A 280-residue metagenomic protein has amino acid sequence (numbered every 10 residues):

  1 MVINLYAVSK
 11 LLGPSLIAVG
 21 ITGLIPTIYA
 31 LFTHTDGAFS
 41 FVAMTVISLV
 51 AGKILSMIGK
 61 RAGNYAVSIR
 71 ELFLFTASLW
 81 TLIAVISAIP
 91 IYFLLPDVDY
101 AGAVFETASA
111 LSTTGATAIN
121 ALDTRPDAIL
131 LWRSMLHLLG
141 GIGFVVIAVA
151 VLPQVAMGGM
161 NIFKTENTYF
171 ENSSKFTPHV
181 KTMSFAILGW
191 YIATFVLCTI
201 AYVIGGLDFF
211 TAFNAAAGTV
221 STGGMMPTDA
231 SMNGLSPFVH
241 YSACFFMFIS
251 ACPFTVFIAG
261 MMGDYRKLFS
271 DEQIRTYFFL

Functional and structural regions predicted by a protein language model:
M1-L280: Membrane-proximal intracellular helices of multi-pass ion channels
